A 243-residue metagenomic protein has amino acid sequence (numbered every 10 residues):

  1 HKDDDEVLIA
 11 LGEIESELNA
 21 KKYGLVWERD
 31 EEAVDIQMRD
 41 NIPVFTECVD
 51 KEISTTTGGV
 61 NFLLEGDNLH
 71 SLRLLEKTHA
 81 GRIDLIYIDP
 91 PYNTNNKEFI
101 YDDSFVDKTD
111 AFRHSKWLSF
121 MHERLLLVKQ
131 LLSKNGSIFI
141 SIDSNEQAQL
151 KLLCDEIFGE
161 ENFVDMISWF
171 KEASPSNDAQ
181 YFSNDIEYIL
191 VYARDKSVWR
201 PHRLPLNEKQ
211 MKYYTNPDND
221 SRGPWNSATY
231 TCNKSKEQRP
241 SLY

Functional and structural regions predicted by a protein language model:
H1-Y87, N93-W117, E123: DnaQ-like (DEDDh/DEDDy) 3′-5′ exonuclease domain used for proofreading and 3′-end trimming on nucleic acids
V60-F62, R82-Y87, N135-F139, Q147 (+3 more regions): Beta-sheet entry/capping signal
L75, N95-D102, L150-L152, A179 (+1 more regions): Short, solvent-exposed loop/turn and secondary-structure capping segments
P91-T94, N145-Q147, K171-S174, D195-V198: Conserved nucleotide-binding/hydrolysis micro-motifs of P-loop NTPases
H114-I167: Conserved Class I SAM-dependent methyltransferase catalytic core
V164-S176: RNase H-like polynucleotidyl transferase catalytic core
S174-N233, Q238, L242: Flexible, glycine-/basic-rich loop-and-beta segments that form/coincide with the SAM-dependent methyltransferase
